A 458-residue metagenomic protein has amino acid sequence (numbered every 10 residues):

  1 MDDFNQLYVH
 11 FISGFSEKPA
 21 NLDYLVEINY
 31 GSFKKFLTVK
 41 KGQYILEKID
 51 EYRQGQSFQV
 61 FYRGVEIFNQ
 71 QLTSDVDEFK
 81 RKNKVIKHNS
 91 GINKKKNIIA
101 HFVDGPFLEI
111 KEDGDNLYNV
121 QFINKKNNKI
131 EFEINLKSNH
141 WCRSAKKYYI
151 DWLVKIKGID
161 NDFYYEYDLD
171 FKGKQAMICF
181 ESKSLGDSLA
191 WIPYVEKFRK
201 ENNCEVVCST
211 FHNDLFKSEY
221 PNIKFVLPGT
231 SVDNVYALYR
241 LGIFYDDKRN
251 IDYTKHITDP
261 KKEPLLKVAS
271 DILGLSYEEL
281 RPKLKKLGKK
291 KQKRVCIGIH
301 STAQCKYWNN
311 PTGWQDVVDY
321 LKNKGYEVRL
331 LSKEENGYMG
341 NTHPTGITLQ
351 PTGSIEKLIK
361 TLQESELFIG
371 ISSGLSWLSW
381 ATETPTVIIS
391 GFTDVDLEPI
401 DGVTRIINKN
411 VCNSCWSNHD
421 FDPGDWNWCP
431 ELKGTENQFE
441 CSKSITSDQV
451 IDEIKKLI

Functional and structural regions predicted by a protein language model:
D2-D3, V26, G31, K40-K41 (+2 more regions): Catalytic machinery of carbohydrate-active enzymes, primarily nucleotide-sugar-dependent glycosyltransferases
Q6-N21, E109-D113: Structural motif
K35-L37: Intrinsically disordered, low-complexity Pro/Gly/Ser/Thr-rich segments with frequent PxxP/GP/PP motifs and embedded
